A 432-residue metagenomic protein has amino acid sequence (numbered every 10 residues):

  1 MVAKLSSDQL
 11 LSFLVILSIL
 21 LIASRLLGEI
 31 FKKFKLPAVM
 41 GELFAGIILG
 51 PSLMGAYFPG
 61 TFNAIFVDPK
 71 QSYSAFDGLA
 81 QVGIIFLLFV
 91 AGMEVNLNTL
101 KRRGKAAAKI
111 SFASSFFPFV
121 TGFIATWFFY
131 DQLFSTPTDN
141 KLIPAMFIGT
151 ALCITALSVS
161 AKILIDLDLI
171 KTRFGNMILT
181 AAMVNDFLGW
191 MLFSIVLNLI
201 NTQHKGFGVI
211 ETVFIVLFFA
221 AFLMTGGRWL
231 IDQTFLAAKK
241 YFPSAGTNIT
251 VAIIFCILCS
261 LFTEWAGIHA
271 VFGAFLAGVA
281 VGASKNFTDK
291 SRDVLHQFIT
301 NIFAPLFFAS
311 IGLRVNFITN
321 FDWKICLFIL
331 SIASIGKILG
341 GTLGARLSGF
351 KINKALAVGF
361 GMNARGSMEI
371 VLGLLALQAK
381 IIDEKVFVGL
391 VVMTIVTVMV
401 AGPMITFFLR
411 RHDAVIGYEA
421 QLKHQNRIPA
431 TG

Functional and structural regions predicted by a protein language model:
M1-L5, P59-Q71, F129-D139, N198-E211 (+4 more regions): Membrane-interface helix termini and inter-helical loops of multi-pass transporters
M1-V2, L10, I231-V251, N286-R292 (+1 more regions): Intrinsically disordered, low-complexity non-transmembrane regions of multi-pass membrane transporters
L5-I19, Q71-F89, N140-T155, E211-F222 (+3 more regions): Structural signature of hydrophobic alpha-helical transmembrane segments
L17-E29, I47, P51, G55-A56 (+14 more regions): Transmembrane alpha-helical segments of multi-pass membrane transport proteins and ion-pumping complexes
I22-K33, A56, L97-L167, I311-D413: Transmembrane alpha-helices that form the ion-translocation and gating core of multi-pass ion transport proteins
L26-M40, I47, L258-F272, M393: Flexible hinge motifs at transmembrane-helix junctions and intramembrane kinks/re-entrant loops in multi-pass membrane
E42-M54, I110-F123, T180-F193, P243-S260 (+3 more regions): Small-residue-rich segments of transmembrane alpha-helices in multi-pass membrane proteins, especially helix faces
L49-K105, D232, L236-I329, F350: Membrane-interface junctions of multi-pass transporters
